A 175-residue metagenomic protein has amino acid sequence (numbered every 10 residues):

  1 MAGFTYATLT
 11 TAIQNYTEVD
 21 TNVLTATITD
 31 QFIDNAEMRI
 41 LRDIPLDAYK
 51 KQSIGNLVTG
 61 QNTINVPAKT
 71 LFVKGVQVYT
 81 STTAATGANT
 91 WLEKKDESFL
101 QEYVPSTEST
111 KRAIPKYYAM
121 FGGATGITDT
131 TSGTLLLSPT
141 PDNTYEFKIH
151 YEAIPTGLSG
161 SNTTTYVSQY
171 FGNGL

Functional and structural regions predicted by a protein language model:
M1-L175: Glycine-enriched, solvent-exposed interface loops adjoining structured elements
